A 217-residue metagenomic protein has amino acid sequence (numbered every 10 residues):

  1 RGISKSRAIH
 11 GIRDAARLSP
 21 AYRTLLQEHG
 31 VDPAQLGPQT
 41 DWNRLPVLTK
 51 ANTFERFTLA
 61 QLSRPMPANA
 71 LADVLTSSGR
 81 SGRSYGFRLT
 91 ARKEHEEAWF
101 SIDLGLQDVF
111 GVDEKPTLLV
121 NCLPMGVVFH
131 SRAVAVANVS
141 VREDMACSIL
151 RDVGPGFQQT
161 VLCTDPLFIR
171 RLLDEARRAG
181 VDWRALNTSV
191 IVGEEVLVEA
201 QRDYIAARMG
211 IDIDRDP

Functional and structural regions predicted by a protein language model:
R1-P116, M125, H130: Nucleotide 5′-phosphate-binding alpha/beta core
R1-R17, A21, V134-P217: Active-site glycine/GP-rich loop and adjacent strand/helix microenvironment that borders small-molecule binding pockets
V120-N121: Short, well-ordered beta-strand segments
